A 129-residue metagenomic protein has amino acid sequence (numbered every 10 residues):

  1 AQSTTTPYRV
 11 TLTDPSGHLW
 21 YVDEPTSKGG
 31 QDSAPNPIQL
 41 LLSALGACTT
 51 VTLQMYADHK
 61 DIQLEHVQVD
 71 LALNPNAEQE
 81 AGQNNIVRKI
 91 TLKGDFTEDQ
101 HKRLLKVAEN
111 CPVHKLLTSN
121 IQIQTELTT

Functional and structural regions predicted by a protein language model:
A1-S43, Q54-T129: Extended beta-strand/beta-hairpin segments
V51: Short glycine/serine/threonine-rich phosphate/pyrophosphate-binding segments that cradle anionic phosphate groups
